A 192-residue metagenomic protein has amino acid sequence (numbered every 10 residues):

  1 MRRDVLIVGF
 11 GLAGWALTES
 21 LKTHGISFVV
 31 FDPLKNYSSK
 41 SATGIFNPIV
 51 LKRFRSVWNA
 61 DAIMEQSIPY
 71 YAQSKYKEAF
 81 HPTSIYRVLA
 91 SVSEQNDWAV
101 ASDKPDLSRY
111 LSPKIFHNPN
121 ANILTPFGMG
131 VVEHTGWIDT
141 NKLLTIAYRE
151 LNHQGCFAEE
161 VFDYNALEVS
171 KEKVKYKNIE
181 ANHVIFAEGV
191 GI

Functional and structural regions predicted by a protein language model:
R3, G25, A42, Q154 (+1 more regions): Short, well-ordered alpha-helix to beta-strand connector turns
R3-V29: N-terminal Rossmann-like FAD-binding beta1-loop-alpha1 element of flavoenzymes
G9, D32, L89: Short beta-strand/turn micro-motifs composed of small residues that flank or help shape donor/cofactor-binding pockets
F10, V50, E188-G189: Glycine-rich, N-terminal phosphate-binding loop of Rossmann-like dinucleotide-binding domains
A13, N36, G191: Conserved Rossmann-like nucleotide-cofactor binding loop
T23-S41: Glycine-rich FAD pyrophosphate-binding loop
G44-F127: Dinucleotide-binding Rossmann-like beta1-alpha1 core, especially the glycine-rich loop that anchors the ADP
V131-H183, A187-G191: Helical element adjacent to the flavin cofactor pocket in flavoenzyme catalytic cores
